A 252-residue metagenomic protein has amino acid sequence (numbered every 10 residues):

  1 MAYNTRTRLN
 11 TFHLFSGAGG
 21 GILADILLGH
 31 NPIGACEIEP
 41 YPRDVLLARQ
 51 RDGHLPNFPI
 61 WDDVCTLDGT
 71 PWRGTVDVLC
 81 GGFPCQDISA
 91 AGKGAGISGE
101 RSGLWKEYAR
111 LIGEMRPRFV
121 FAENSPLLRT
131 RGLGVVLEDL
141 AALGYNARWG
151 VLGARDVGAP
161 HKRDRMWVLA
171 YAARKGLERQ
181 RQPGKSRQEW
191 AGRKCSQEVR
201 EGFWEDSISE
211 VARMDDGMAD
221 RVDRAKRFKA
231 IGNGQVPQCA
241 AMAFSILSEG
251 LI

Functional and structural regions predicted by a protein language model:
M1-T5, F12, G250-L251: Enriched but not universal
A2-N4, L67-V78, Q86-P237: Class I S-adenosyl-L-methionine
L9-C65: SAM cofactor-binding core of SAM-dependent methyltransferases, primarily the Rossmann-like beta-alpha-beta module
G20, V45, L104-E107, C239: Well-ordered alpha-helical segments embedded in enzymatic catalytic cores
L23-L27, A48, R110-G113, E138 (+2 more regions): Short, well-ordered alpha-helices that flank and scaffold nucleotide-derived cofactor binding pockets
F83: Glycine-rich, N-terminal phosphate-binding loop of Rossmann-like dinucleotide-binding domains
I231-I252: C-terminal lobe and adjacent flexible extensions of AdoMet/dcAdoMet transferase-like proteins
